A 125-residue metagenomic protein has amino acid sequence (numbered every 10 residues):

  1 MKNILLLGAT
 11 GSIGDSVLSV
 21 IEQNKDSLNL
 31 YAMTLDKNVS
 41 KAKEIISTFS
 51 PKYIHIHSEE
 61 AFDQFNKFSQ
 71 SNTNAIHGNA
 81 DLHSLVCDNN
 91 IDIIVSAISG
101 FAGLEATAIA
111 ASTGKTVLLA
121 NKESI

Functional and structural regions predicted by a protein language model:
M1-K52: N-terminal Rossmann-like dinucleotide-binding module
L7-G8, M33, H57, I76 (+2 more regions): Structural motif
G11, N38, E59-E60, K122-S124: Short, ordered loop/turn segments at secondary-structure junctions
Q23-N24, I109-T113: Alpha-helix C-terminal capping segments
Y31-K37, K41-Q70, N74, N79: Glycine-rich nucleotide/cofactor/substrate-binding loop typically near the N-terminus or early in the first domain
S50-Y53, S71, D88-I93, G114: Short acidic/histidine-rich motifs immediately flanking catalytic phosphotransfer sites in two-component signaling
H77-A110: Beta-loop-alpha module in the N-terminal Rossmann-like domain of NAD(P)-dependent dehydrogenases, especially those
A97-I98, A111-I125: ADP-ribose/adenylate-binding Rossmann-like module
